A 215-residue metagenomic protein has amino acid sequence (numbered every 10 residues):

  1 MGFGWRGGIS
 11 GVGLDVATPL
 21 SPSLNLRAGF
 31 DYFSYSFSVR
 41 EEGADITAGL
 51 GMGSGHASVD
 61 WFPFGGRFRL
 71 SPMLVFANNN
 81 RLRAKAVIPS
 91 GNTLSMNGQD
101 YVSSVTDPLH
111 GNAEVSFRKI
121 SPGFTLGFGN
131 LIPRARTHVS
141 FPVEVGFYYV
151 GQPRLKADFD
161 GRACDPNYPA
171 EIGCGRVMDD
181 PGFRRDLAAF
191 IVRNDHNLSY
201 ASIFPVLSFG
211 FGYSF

Functional and structural regions predicted by a protein language model:
M1, D31-A57, N79-S121, G151-S202 (+1 more regions): Extracellular/periplasm-exposed beta-strand and loop segments of Gram-negative cell-envelope proteins, dominated by
M1, S23, F64-R67, L131-F141: Short loop/turn motifs that connect adjacent beta-strands in outer-membrane beta-barrel proteins
F3-T18, A135, A201-F204: Solvent-exposed loop/turn segments connecting transmembrane beta-strands in outer-membrane beta-barrel proteins
W5, L14-T18, A57-W61, P72-L74 (+3 more regions): Residues on the lipid-exposed face of transmembrane beta-strands in outer-membrane beta-barrel proteins
G7-G11, F30-S36, P63, L74-N80 (+3 more regions): Transmembrane beta-strands of outer-membrane beta-barrel pores
L20-S23, G29-Y32: Short Gly/aromatic-enriched secondary-structure transition segments
F64, R136, S202-F215: Outer-membrane beta-barrel "beta-signal"
F68-M73, A86-S90: A eukaryotic "domain-to-IDR transition" signal
